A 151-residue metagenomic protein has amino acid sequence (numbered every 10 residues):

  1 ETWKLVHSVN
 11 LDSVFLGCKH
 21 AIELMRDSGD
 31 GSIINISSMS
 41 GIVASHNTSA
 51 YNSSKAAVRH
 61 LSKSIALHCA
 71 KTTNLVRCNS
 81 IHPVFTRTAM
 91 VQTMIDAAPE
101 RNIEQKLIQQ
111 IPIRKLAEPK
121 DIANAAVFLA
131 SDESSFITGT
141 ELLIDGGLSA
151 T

Functional and structural regions predicted by a protein language model:
E1-K4, I33, I103, L107: Substrate-binding pocket helix/loop in short-chain dehydrogenase/reductase
C18, S54, S62: Active-site helix of classical SDR
E23, L67-K71, S135: Alpha-helical segment proximal to the catalytic Tyr-Lys
S38: Residue(s) in the substrate-gating loop at a strand-loop-helix junction that position the organic substrate next
V43, Q109, A126-F128, T138-T151: Short C-terminal tail/terminal secondary-structure segment of NAD(P)H-dependent dehydrogenase/reductase domains
V43-S49, K71, R114, D132: Active-site loop immediately N-terminal to the catalytic Tyr-X3-Lys motif of short-chain dehydrogenase/reductase
A70-R77, I137-G139: Short, small/polar-rich loop/turn modules that mediate ligand/substrate recognition or access, typified
